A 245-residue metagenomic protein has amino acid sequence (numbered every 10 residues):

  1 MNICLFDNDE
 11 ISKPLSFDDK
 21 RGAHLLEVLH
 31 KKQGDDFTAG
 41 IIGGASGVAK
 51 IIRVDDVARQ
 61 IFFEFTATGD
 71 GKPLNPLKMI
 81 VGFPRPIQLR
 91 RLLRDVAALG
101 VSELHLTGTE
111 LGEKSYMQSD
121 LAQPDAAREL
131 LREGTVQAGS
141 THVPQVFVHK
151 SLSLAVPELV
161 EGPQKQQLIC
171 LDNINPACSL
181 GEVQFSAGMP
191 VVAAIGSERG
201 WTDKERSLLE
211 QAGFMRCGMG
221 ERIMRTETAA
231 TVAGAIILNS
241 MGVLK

Functional and structural regions predicted by a protein language model:
M1-G69: N-terminal positively charged helical leader segments and presequences
L15-F17, L74-K78, M189-V192, Q211-M219: Glycine/charged-rich beta-loop-alpha catalytic/anionic-binding loops adjacent to active sites
D70-I169: RNA substrate-binding interface of SAM-dependent RNA methyltransferases
D172-A187: Strongly charged, low-complexity linkers/loops
I174-A177, E198-T202, I223-M224: Short Gly/Pro-enriched loop/turn and capping motifs at secondary-structure junctions
G188-K204, L208: A C-terminal functional module that forms or caps the active site or interfaces directly with catalytic machinery
D203-K245: Structured adenosyl-cofactor binding patch, chiefly the S-adenosyl-L-methionine
